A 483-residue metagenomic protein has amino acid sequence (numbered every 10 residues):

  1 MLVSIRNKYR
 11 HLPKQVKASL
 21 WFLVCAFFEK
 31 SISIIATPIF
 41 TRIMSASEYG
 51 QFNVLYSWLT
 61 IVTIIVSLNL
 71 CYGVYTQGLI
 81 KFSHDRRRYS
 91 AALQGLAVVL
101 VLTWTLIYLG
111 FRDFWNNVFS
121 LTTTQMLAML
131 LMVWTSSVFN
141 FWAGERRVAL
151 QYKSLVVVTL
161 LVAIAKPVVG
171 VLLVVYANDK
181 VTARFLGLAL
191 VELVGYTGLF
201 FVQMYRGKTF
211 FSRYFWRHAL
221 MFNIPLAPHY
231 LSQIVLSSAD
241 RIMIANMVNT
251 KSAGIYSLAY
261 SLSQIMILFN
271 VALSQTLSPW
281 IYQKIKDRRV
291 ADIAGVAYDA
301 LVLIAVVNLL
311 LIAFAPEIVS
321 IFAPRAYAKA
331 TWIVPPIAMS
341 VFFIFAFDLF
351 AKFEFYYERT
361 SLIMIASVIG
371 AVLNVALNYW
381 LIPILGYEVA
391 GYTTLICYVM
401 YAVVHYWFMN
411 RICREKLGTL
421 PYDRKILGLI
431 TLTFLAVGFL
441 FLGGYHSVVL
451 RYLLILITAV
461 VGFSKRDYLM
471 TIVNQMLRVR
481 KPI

Functional and structural regions predicted by a protein language model:
M1-I32, A91, R213-L226, R466-I483: N-terminal membrane topogenesis motif
L2, V66, L70-Y72, A91-V118 (+4 more regions): Alpha-helical transmembrane segments of multi-pass membrane transport and lipid-handling proteins
L2-H11, Q15, K153-V157, V181-G187 (+4 more regions): Interhelical loop/hinge segments that connect adjacent transmembrane helices in multipass membrane
P38-I39, Y49-V66, P225, D240-I242 (+4 more regions): Alpha-helical transmembrane segments of polytopic membrane transporters and translocases
V66-S83, S263-R288, A294-Y298, A351-Y356: Helix-loop junctions and terminal segments of transmembrane helices in multi-pass membrane transport/translocation
F82, T135-V157, G207, A338-I369 (+2 more regions): Membrane-interface junctions at transmembrane-helix termini in multi-pass inner-membrane proteins
L127, V156-M204, V368-L373, Y387-M409 (+1 more regions): Hydrophobic alpha-helical transmembrane segments
Y176, G370-L373, L420-N474: Transmembrane alpha-helical segments of multi-pass transport proteins
